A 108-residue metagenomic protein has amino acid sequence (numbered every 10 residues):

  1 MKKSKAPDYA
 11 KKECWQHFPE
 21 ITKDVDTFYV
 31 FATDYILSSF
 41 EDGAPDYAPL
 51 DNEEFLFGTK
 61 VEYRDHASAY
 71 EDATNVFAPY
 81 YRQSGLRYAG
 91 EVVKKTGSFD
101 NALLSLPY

Functional and structural regions predicted by a protein language model:
M1-L56: N-terminal low-complexity, Ser/Thr- and acidic-residue-enriched intrinsically disordered segments
A32-Y108: Active-site catalytic motif of lipid deacylating hydrolases and related acyltransferases
